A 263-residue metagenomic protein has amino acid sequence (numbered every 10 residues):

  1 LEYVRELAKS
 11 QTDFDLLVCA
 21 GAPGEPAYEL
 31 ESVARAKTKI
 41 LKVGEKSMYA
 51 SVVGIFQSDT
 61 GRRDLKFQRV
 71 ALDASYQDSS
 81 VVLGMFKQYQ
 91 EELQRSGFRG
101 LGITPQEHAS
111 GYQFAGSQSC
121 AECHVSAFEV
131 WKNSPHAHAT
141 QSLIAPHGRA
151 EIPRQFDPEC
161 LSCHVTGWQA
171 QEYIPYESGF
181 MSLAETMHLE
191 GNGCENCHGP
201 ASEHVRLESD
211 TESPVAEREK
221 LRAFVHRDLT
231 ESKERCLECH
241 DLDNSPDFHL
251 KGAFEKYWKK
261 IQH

Functional and structural regions predicted by a protein language model:
L1-S10, F14, L30-S119: Acidic/His-rich catalytic or pseudo-catalytic neighborhoods that scaffold and/or coordinate enzyme active centers
V4, A27, A170-Y173: Glycine/Thr-rich phosphate-binding loops of Rossmann-like dinucleotide-binding domains
L16-V18, H204: Active-site beta-strand/loop signature of hydrolases that rely on acidic residues for catalysis
P23, S245: Flexible, active-site-proximal loop/turn residues at the rims of small-molecule/cofactor binding pockets and catalytic
D78-T230, F248-H263: Sequence context of c-type cytochrome heme-c attachment sites
D228-L237, D241-N244: Domain-level detector of nuclease and nuclease-like folds in predominantly extracellular/periplasmic contexts
